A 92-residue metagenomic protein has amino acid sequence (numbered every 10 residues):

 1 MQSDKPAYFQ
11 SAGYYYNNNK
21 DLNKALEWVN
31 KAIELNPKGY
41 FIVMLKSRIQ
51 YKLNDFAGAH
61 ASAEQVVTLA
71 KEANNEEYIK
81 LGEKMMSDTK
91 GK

Functional and structural regions predicted by a protein language model:
M1-Q50, N54-G58, Q65-L69: Alpha-helical adaptor scaffolds
P6, F41, N75-E76, L81: Start-of-helix register in tetratricopeptide repeats
D21-L22, E76, K92: Generic macromolecular interface patches on structured domains
K52-S62, E72-A73, M86-K92: Alpha-helical linker/edge segments of TPR/alpha-solenoid repeat scaffolds and analogous pre-/post-domain helices
